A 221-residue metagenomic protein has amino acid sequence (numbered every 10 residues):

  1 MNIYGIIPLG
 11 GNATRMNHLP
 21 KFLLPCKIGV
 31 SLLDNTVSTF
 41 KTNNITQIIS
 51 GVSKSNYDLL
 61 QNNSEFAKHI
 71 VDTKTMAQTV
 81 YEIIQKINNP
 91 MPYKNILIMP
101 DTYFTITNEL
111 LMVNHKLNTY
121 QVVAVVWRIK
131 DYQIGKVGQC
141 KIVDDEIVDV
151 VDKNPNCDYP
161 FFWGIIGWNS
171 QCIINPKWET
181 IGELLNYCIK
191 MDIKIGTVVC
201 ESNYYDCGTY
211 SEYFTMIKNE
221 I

Functional and structural regions predicted by a protein language model:
M1-D58: N-terminal glycine-rich phosphate-binding loop and ensuing alpha1 helix
M1-I3, I45-T46, M91-K94, I193-K194: Short coil/turn segments at beta-strand junctions that form active-site/ligand-binding loops
G5-I7, I49-S50, L97, A124-V125 (+1 more regions): Structural beta-sheet core signal
G11, D101, T209: Active-site glycine-centered loops adjacent to acidic/histidine catalytic or metal-binding residues that shape
L23, K68-H69, V122-V123, I195-T197 (+1 more regions): Conserved beta-strand scaffold positions in the cores of enzyme catalytic domains, especially in NTP/NDP-utilizing
S38-T39, E82-K86, Y187: A generic secondary-structure signal
N56-V143: Conserved beta-loop-beta/alpha segment of the NTase-like Rossmann-fold superfamily that binds/positions NTPs
V143-I221: Catalytic-core segments of class I nucleotidyltransferases/pyrophosphorylases that form NMP-activated intermediates
